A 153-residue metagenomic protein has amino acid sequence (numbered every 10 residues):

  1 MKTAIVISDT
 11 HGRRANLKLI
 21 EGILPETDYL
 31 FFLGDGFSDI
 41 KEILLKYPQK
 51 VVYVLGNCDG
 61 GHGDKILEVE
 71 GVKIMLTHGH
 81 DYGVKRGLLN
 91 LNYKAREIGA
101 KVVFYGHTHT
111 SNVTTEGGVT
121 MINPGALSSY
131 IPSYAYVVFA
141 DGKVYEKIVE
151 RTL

Functional and structural regions predicted by a protein language model:
M1-Y47, D59-H62, P132-S133, F139-V144 (+1 more regions): N-terminal active-site segment of His-dependent metallophosphoesterases
V6-S8, Y29-D35, V52-G56, M75-H78 (+2 more regions): Active-site neighborhood of phospho(di)ester-bond hydrolases with catalytic His/Asp-centered motifs
H11-A15, F37-K41, C58-G63, Y82-R86 (+2 more regions): Active-site environment of divalent metal-dependent phosphoester hydrolases
G12-I23, L76, D81-A95: Pre-active-site segment of Zn-dependent metallo-hydrolases
K18, E70, R96-G99, G117-L153: Binuclear metal-dependent phosphoesterase catalytic core
P48-K50, V119: A short helix->loop->beta-strand "cap" motif at the edges of active sites that frequently abuts
K50-R86: Helix-adjacent hinge/juxtasegments
